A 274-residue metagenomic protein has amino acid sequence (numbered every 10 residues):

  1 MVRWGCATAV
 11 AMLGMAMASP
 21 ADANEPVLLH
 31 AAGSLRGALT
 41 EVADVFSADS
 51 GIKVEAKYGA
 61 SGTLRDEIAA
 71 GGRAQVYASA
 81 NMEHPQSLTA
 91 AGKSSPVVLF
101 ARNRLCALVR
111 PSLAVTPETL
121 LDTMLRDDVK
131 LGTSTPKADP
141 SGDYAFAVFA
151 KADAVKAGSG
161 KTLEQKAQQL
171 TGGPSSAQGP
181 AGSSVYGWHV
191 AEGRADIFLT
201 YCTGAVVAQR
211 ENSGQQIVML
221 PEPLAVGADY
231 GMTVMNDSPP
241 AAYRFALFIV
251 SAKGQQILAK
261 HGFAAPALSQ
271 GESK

Functional and structural regions predicted by a protein language model:
M1-A9: Bacterial N-terminal signal peptides that target proteins for export
T8-A11, A21: Cleavable N-terminal signal peptides
A16-S19: N-terminal signal peptide c-region/cleavage motif recognized by signal peptidases
A23-G72, S79-M82, Q86-A90, V98-N103 (+1 more regions): Exported/periplasmic ABC-transporter solute-binding proteins
